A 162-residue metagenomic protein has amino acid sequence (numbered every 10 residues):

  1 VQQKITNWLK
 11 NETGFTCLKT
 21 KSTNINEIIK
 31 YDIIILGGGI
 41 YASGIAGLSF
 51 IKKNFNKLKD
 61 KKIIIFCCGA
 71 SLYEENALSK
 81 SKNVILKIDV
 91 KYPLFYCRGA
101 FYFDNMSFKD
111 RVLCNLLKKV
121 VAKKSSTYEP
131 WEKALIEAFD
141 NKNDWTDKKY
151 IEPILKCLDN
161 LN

Functional and structural regions predicted by a protein language model:
V1, K30-Y31, C157: Broad hydrophobic/π-residue packing in well-ordered secondary structure
V1-T13: N-terminal beta1-alpha1 ligand-phosphate binding loop
Q2, N24-E27, G44-I45, E74: Short, well-ordered alpha-helical microsegments
E12, S43-N162: FMN-binding flavodoxin-like domain, especially the glycine-rich phosphate-binding loop
G14-G38, C67-G69: A short beta-strand-loop structural module common to alpha/beta enzyme folds
